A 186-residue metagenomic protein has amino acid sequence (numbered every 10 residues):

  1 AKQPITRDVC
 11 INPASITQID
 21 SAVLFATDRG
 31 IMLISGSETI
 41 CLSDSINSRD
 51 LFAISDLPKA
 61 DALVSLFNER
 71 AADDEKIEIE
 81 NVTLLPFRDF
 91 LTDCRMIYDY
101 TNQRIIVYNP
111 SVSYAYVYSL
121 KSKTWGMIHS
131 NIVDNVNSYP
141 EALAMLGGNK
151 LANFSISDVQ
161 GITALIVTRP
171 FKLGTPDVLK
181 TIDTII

Functional and structural regions predicted by a protein language model:
K2-I5: A short beta-strand motif characteristic of beta-propeller blades
R7-A22, D28-I186: Beta-sheet repeat architectures centered on beta-propellers
